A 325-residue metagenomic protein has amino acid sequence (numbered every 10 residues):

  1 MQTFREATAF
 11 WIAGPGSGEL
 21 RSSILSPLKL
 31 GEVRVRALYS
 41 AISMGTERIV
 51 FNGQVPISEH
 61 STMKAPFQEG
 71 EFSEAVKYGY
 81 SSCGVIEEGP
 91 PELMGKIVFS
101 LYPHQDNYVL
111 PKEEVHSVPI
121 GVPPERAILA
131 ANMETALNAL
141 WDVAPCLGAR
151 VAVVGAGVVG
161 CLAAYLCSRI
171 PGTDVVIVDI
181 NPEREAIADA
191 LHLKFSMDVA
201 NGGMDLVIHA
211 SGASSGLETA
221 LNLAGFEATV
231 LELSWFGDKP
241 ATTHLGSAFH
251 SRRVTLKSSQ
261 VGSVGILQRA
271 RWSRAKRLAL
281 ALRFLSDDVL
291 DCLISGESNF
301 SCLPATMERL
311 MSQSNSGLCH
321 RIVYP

Functional and structural regions predicted by a protein language model:
Q2-R5, W272-P325: C-terminal hydrophobic helical "lid"/dimerization subdomain of Rossmann-like NAD(P)H-dependent oxidoreductases
S26-I42, V50-Y102: Glycine-rich beta-strand-centered segment in the early N-terminal region that forms part of a ligand/cofactor-binding
F99-K112: A structural motif shared across PLP-dependent enzymes of the aminotransferase-like
P123-M197: Mid-domain Rossmann-like dinucleotide-binding core that forms the NAD(H)/NADP(H) cofactor-binding site
A144-P145, A224-G225, S314: A generic alpha-to-beta junction signature in SAM-dependent methyltransferases
A186, L191-K257: Glycine-rich cofactor phosphate-binding loops and adjacent beta1-alpha1 units of small-molecule cofactor enzyme domains
T243-S295: C-terminal substrate-binding/catalytic core of Rossmann-like NAD(P)-dependent dehydrogenases/reductases
